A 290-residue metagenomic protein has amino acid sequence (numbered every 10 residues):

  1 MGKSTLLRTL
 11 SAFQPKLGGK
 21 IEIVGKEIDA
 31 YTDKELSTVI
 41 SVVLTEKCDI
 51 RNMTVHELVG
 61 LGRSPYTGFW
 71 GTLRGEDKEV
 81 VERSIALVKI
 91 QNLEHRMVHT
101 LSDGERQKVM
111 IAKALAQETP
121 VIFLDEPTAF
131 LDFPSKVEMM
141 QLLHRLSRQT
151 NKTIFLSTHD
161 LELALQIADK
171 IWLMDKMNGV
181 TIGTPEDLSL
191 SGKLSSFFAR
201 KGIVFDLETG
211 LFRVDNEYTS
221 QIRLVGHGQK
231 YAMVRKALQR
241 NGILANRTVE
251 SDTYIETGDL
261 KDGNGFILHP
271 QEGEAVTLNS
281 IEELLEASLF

Functional and structural regions predicted by a protein language model:
S11: Helix-to-loop junction immediately C-terminal to a conserved catalytic motif
G19-E27, L36: Conserved ABC transporter NBD signature motif
G60, G75-L93: Conserved ABC ATPase "signature" region
M97-L101, E105: Conserved ABC ATPase signature
E118: Conserved catalytic motifs of ABC-family nucleotide-binding domains
I122-D125: Catalytic Walker B motif of ABC-type/P-loop ATPase nucleotide-binding domains
T158-H159: H-loop/switch region of ABC-family ATPase nucleotide-binding domains
